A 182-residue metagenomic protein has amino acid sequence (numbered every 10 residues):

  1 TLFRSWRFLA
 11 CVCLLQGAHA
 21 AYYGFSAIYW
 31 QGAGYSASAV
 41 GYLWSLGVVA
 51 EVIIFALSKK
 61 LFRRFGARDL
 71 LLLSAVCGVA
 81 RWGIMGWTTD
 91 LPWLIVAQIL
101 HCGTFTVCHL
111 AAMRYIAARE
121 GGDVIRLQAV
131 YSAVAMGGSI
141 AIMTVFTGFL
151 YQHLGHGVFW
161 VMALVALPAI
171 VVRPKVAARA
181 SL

Functional and structural regions predicted by a protein language model:
W6-C11, L15-L43, H109: Helix-loop boundary and gating motifs at the non-cytosolic
I53-A67, Y151: Helix-to-loop junctions at the C-terminal end of transmembrane segments in multipass secondary transporters
D69-I84: Structural signature of the two symmetry-related core transmembrane helices
G86-A97: Helix-loop junctions at membrane interfaces in 12-TM secondary transporters
T106-E120: Intracellular juxtamembrane helix-capping segments at the cytosolic ends of symmetry-related transmembrane helices
I125-H153: A late C-terminal transmembrane helix in Major Facilitator Superfamily
F146-A166: A membrane-interface helix-boundary motif in multi-pass transporters
